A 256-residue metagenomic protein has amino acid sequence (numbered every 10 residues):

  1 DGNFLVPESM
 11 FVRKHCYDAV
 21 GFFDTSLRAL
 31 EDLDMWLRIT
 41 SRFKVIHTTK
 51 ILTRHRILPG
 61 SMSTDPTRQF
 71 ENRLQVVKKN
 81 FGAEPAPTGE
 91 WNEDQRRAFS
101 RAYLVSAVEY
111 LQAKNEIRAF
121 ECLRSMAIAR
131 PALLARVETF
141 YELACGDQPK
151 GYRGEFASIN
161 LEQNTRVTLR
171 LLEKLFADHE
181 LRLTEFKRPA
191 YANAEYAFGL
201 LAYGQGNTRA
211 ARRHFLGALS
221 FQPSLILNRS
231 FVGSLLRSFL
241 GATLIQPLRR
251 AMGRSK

Functional and structural regions predicted by a protein language model:
D1-V77, R96-Y103, E109, K114 (+1 more regions): Conserved nucleotide-sugar donor-binding catalytic segment
I51-P59, T64-G89, L111-P131, Y152-D178 (+1 more regions): Catalytic core of nucleotide-sugar-dependent glycosyltransferases
N92-F99, V137-F140, T184-K187, Y191 (+1 more regions): Residues that mark the junctions of alpha-helical repeat units in TPR/alpha-solenoid scaffolds
R101-V105, L143-T165, L200, L235-K256: Alpha-helical linker/edge segments of TPR/alpha-solenoid repeat scaffolds and analogous pre-/post-domain helices
L104, P189, Y196, G233-S234: TPR/TPR-like alpha-solenoid signature
L111-Q112, Y196, Y203-G204: Hydrophobic/aromatic side-chain positions at a characteristic register within alpha-helices of tetratricopeptide repeats
L123-G146, R213-S238: Short, charge-rich amphipathic alpha-helical segments embedded in non-transmembrane helical bundles/solenoids
F186, T208-R209: Basic, ligand-binding patches in group-transfer machinery, especially extracytoplasmic/periplasmic segments
